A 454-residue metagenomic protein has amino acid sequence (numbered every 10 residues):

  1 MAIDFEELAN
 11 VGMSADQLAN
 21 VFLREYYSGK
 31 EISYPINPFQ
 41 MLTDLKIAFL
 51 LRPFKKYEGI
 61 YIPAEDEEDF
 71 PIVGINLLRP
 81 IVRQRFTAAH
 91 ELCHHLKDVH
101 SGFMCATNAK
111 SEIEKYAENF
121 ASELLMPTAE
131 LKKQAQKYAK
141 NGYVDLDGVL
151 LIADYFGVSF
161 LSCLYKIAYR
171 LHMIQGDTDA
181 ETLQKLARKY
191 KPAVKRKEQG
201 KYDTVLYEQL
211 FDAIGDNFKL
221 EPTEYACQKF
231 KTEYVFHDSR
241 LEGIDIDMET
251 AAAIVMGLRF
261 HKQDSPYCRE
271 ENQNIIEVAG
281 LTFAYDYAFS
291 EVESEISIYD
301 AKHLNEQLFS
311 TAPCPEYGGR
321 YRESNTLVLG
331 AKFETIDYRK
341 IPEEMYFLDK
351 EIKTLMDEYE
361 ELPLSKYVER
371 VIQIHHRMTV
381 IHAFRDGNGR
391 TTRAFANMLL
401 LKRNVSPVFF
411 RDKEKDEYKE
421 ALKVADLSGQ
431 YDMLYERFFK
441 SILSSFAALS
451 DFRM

Functional and structural regions predicted by a protein language model:
M1-V205: Active-site hotspot residues in diverse enzymes, especially metal/ion-binding acidic/histidine motifs
R196-M454: FIC/Doc superfamily catalytic core
